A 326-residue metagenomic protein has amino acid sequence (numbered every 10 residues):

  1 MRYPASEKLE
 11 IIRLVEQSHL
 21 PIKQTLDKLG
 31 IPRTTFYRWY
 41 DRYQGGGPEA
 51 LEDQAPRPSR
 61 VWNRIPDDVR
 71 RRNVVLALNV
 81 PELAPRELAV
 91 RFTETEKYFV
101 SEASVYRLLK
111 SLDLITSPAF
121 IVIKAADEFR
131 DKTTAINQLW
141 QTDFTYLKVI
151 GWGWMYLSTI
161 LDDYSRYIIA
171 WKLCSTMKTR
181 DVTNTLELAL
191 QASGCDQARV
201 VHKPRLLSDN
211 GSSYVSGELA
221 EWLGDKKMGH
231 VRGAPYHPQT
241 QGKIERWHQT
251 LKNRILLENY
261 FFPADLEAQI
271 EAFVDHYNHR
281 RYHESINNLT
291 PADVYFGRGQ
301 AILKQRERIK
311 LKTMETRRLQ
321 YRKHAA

Functional and structural regions predicted by a protein language model:
R2, G217, G224-M228, Q249-A326: C-terminal domain-tail junction helix/linker
Y3-L20, R70-N79: Short, amphipathic alpha-helical "recognition" segments used to contact nucleic acids or chromatin
K23-L29, L88, F92: Short alpha-helical "recognition helix" segments of helix-turn-helix
P32-T35, S101: Short coil turns linking two alpha-helices in DNA-binding domains
D41, G47-L139, H237-P238, F296-G299: Basic, flexible linker segments flanking DNA-binding modules in nucleic acid-interacting mobile-element proteins
Y98-F99, A103-L161, Y167, R180-L188 (+2 more regions): Mobile-element integrase/transposase regions, centering on the N-terminal DNA-binding/Zn-coordinating module
L186, Q197-S216, A234-Y236, N287-A292: Acidic/histidine-rich, metal-coordinating catalytic segments
K203-N210, G224-K243, L257-P263: RNase H-like polynucleotidyl transferase catalytic core
